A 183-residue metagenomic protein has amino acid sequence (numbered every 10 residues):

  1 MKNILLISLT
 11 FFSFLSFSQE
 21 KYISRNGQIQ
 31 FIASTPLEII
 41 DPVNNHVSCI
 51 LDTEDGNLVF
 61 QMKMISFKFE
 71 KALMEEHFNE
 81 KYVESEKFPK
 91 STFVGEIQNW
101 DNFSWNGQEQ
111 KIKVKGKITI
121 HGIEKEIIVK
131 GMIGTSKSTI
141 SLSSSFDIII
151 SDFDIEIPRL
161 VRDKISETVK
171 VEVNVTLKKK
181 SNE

Functional and structural regions predicted by a protein language model:
M1-K21: Bacterial Sec-dependent N-terminal signal peptides
Q19-E183: Low-complexity, acidic/polar, glycine-enriched regions of mature
